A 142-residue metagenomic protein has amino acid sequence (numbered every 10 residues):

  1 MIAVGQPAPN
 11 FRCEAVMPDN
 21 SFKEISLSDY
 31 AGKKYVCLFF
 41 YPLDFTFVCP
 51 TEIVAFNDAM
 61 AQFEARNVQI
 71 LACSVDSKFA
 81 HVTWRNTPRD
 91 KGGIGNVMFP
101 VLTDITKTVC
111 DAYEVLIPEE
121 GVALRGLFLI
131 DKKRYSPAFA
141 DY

Functional and structural regions predicted by a protein language model:
M1-Y142: Chalcogenol-based redox active-site neighborhoods
